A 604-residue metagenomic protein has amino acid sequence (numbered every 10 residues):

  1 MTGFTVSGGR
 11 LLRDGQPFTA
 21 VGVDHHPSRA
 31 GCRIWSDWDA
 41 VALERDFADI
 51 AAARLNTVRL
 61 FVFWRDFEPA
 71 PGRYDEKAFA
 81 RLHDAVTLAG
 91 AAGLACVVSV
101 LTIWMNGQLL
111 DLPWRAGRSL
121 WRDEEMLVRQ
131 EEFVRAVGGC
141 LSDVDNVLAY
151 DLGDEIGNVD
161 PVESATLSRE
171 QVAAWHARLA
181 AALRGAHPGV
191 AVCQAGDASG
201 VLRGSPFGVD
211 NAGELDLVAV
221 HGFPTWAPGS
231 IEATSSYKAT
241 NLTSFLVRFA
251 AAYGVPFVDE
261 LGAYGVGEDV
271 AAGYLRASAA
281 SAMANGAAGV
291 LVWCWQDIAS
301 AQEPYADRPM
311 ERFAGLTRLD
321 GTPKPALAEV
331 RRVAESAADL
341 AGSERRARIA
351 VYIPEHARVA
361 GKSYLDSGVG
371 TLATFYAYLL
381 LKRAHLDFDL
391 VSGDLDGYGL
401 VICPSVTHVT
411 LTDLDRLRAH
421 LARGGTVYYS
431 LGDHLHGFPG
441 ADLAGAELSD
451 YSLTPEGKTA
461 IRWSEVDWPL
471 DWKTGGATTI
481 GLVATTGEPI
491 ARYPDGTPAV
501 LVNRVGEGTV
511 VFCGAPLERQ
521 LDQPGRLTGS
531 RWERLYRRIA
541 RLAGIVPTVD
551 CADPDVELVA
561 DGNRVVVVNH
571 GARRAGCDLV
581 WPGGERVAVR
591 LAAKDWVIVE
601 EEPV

Functional and structural regions predicted by a protein language model:
T5-D210, L215: Active-site mouth of glycoside hydrolases
F61, G157-A165, G222-T225, G229-A233 (+4 more regions): Active-site clefts of carbohydrate-active enzymes
L94, P188-V190, A252-V255, A287 (+2 more regions): A short helix->loop->beta-strand "cap" motif at the edges of active sites that frequently abuts
E170-A174, H187-G267, D297, G321 (+1 more regions): Glycoside hydrolase catalytic-domain groove-lining segments
W295-R348: Aromatic-rich peripheral "rim/lid" segments of glycoside hydrolase catalytic domains that contact and position glycan
A326-G397: Aromatic-Pro/Gly-enriched surface loop or interdomain linker that acts as a lid/target-recognition segment
D396-H408: Short, well-ordered secondary-structure micro-motifs within conserved domains or adaptor modules
H408-V604: A conserved amphipathic helix/loop scaffold that creates a polar/acidic microenvironment used either to coordinate
